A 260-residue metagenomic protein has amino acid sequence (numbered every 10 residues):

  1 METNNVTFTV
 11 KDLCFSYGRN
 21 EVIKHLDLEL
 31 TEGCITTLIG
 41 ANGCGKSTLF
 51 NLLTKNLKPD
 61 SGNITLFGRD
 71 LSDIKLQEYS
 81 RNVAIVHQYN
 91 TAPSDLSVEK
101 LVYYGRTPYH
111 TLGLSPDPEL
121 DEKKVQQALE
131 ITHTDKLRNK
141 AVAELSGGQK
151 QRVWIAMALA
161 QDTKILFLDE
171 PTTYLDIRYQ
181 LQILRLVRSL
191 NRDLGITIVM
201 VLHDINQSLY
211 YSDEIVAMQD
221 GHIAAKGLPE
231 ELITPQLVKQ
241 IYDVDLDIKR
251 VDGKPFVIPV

Functional and structural regions predicted by a protein language model:
F8-V10, I23-H25: Conserved structural motif at the start of ABC-family nucleotide-binding domains
I39-A41: The feature captures the beta-strand-to-loop junction immediately N-terminal to the Walker
T54: Helix-to-loop junction immediately C-terminal to a conserved catalytic motif
G62-D70, Y79: Conserved ABC transporter NBD signature motif
Y103, P118-L137: Conserved ABC ATPase "signature" region
A141-L145: Conserved ABC ATPase signature
L166-E170: Catalytic Walker B motif of ABC-type/P-loop ATPase nucleotide-binding domains
